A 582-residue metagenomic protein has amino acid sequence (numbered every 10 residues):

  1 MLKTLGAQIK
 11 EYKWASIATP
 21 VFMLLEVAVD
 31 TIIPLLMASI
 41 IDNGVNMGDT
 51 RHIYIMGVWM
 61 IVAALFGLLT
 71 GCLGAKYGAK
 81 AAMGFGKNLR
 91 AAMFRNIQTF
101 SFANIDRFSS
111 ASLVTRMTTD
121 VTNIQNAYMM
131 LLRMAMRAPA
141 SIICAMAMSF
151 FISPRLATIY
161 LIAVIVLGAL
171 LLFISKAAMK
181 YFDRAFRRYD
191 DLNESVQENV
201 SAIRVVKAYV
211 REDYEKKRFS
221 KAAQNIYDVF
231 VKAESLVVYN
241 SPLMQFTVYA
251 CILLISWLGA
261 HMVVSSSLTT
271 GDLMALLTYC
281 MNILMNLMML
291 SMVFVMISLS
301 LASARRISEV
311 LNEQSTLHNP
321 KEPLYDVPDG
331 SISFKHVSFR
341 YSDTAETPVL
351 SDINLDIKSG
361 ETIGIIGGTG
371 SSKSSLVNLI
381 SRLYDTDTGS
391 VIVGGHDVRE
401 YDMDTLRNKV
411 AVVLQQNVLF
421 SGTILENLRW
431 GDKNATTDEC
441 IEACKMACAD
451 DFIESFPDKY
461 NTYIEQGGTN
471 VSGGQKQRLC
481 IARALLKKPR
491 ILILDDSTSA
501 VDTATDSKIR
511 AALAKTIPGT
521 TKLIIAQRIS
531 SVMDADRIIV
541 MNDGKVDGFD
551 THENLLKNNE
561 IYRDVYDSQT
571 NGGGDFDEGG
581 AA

Functional and structural regions predicted by a protein language model:
M1-K13, L113: A short amphipathic helical element positioned immediately N-terminal to and/or at the very start of a transmembrane
K10, S16-L73, Y77, F150-R155 (+1 more regions): Transmembrane helix-loop-helix hairpins at lipid-water interfaces of multipass membrane proteins, especially the type-1
E11-K13, T99-A103, T119-L132, M136 (+6 more regions): An intracellular "coupling" helix at the cytosolic face of ABC transporter transmembrane type-1 domains
V21, L25, V29-I33, T70 (+4 more regions): Hydrophobic alpha-helical transmembrane segments of ABC transporter permease domains
M47, M83, A91-T115, T119-V121 (+6 more regions): Short intracellular "coupling" helices and adjacent cytoplasmic loop segments at the cytosolic face of multi-pass
D49-I55, C144, M148-A163, S175 (+2 more regions): Helix-loop-helix
Y325-A582: ABC-type nucleotide-binding domain
